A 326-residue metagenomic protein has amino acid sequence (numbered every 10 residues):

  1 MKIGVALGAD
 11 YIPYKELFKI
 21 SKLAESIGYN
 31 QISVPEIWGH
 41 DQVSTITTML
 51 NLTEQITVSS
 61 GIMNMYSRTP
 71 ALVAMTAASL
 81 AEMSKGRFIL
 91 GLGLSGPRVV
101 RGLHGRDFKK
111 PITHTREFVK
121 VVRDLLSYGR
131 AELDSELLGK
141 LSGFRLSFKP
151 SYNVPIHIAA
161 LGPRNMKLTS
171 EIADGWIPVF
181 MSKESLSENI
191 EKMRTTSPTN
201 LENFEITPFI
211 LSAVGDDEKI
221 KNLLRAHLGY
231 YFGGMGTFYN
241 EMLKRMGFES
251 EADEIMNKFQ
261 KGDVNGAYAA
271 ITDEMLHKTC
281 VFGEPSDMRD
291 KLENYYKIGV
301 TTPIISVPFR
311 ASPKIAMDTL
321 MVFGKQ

Functional and structural regions predicted by a protein language model:
M1-Q326: Active-site-adjacent structural elements that line small-molecule/cofactor binding pockets in enzymes
